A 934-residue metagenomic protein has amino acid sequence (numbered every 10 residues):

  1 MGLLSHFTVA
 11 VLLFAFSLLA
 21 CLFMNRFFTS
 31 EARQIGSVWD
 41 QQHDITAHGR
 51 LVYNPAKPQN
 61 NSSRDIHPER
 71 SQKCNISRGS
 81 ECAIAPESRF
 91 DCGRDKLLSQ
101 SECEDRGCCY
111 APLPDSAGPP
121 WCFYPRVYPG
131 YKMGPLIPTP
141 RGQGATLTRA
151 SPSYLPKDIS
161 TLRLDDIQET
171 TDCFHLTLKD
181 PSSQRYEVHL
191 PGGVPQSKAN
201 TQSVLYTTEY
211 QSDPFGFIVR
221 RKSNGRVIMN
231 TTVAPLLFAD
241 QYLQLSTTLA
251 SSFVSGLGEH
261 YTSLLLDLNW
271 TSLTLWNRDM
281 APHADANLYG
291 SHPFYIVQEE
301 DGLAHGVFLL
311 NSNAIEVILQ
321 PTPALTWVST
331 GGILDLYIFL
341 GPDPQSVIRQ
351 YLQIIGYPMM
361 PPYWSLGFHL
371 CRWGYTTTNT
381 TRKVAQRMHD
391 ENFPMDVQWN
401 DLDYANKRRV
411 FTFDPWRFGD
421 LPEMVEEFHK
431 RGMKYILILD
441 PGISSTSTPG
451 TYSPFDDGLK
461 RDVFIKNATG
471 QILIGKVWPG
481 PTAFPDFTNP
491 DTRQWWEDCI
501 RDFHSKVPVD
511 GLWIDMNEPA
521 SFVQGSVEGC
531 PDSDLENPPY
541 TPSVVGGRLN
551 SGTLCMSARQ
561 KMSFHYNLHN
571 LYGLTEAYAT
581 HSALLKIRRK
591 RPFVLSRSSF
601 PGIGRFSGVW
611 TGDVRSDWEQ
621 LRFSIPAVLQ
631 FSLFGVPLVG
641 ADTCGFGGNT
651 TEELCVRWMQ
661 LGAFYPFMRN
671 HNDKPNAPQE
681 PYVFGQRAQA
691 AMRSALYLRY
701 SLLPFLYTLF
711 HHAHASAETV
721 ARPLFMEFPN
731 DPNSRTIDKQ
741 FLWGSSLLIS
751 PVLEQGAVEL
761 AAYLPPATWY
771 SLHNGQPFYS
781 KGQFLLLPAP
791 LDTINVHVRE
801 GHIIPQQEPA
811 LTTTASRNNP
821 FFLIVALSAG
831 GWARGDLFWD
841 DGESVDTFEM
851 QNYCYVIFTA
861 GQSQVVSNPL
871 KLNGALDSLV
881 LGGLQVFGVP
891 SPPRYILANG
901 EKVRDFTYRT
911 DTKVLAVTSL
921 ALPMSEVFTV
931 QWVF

Functional and structural regions predicted by a protein language model:
G2-R33: N-terminal signal-anchor transmembrane helix specifying type II single-pass membrane topology of secretory-pathway
L3-L13, D40, D44, H48-P55 (+6 more regions): Catalytic-domain carbohydrate-binding cleft regions of carbohydrate-active enzymes
R94, G107-Y124: Extracellular Cys-Trp
Y110-D115, N899-P923: Extracellular/luminal ectodomains and secreted, surface-exposed scaffolds of diverse proteins
P129-A145, D158-S203: A low-complexity, Ser/Thr/Gly/Pro-enriched, surface-exposed linker/loop concept that marks segments flanking
A145-L147, D166, L176-L178, L205 (+3 more regions): Short, well-ordered beta-strand segments enriched in hydrophobic/aromatic residues
D180-S182, V188, G192, G756-P765 (+1 more regions): Surface-exposed beta-strand/loop patches in extracellular or lumenal glycoproteins
R278-H283, T793, V798-E901, T918-S925 (+1 more regions): Accessory, solvent-exposed terminal regions and/or long lumenal/extracellular loops of proteins
